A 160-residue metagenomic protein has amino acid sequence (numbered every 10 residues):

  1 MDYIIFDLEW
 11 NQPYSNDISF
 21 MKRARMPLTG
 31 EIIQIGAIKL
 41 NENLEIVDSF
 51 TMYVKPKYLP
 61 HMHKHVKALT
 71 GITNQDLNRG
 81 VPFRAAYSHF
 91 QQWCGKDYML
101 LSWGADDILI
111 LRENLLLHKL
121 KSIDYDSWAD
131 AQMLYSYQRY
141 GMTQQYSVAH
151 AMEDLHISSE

Functional and structural regions predicted by a protein language model:
D2-L109, A151-D154: Conserved non-catalytic scaffold segment of RNase H-like nuclease domains
N16, R112-E113, Q138-R139: Short, well-ordered secondary-structure micro-motifs
V54, A131, I157: Active-site donor-binding loop signature of nucleotide-sugar glycosyltransferases
T73-L77, H118-I123, I157-E160: Short, polar/flexible loop-turn hinges at active-site or ligand-entry regions and domain interfaces
D106-S127: Substrate-recognition/cap helix-loop segment adjacent to the acidic, metal-dependent catalytic center of Asp-based
A129-T143: Short alpha-helix plus adjacent loop in nuclease-associated cores
Y140-E153: A structural motif
